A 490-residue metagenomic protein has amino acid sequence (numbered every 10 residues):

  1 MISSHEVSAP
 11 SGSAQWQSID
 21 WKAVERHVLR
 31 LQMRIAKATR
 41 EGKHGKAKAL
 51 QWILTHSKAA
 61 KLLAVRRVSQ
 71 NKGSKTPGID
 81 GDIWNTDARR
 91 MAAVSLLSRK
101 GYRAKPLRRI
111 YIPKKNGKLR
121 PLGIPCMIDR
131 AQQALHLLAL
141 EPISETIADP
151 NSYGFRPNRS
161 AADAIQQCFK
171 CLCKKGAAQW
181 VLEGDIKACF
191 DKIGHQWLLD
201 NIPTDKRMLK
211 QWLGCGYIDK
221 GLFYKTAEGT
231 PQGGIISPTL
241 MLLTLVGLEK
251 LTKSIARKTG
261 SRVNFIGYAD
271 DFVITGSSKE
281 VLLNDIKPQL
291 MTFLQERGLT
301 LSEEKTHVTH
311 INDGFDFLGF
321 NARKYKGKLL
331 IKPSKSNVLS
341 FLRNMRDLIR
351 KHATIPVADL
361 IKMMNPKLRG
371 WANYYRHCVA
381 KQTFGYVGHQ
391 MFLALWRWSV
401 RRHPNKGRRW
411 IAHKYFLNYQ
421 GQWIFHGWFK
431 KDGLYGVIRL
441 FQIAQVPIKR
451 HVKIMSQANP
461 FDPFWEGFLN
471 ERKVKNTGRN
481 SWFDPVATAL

Functional and structural regions predicted by a protein language model:
I2, L348-R409: Right-hand nucleic-acid polymerase module
A14-G73, L138-G154: Charged boundary/loop elements
V65-V68, V94-K118, A131-L140, A164-K175 (+1 more regions): Reverse-transcriptase-like RNA-dependent polymerase core
K72-N85, A104-A131, I147-S160, L182-E183 (+1 more regions): Short, conserved non-catalytic motifs in the polymerase core
L96, I147-N151, R156, D163-G314: Conserved polymerase palm-domain catalytic core
R297-M363, K367-W371: A conserved non-catalytic segment of reverse transcriptases and RNA-directed RNA polymerases corresponding to the late
A394, S399-A489: Extended C-terminal regions of large enzymes
